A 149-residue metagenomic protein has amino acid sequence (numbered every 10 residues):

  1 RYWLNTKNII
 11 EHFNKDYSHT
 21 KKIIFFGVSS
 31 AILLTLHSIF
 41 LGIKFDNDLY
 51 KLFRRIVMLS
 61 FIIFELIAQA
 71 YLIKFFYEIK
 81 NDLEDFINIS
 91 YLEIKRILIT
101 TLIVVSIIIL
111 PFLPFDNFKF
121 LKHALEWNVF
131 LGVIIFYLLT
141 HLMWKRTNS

Functional and structural regions predicted by a protein language model:
R1, S60-K74, V129-M143: Hydrophobic cores of alpha-helical transmembrane segments in multi-pass inner/ER membrane proteins, independent
Y2-F26: Cytoplasmic juxtamembrane regions at transmembrane-helix boundaries
W3-N8, E78-K80, H141-K145: Structural signal for the C-terminal ends of transmembrane alpha-helices and the immediately following loop
Y17-I24, D48-R55, I87-I97, D116 (+1 more regions): Membrane-water interface of alpha-helical transmembrane segments
K22-L41, F61-A68, K95-I107, G132 (+1 more regions): Alpha-helical transmembrane segments of multi-pass integral membrane proteins
S30-D85: Membrane-proximal helix-loop-helix units in multi-pass membrane proteins
F76-L102: Membrane-helix boundary/juxtamembrane motif in polytopic membrane proteins
I99-S149: C-terminal transmembrane-bundle signature of multipass membrane proteins, characterized by strong activation on
